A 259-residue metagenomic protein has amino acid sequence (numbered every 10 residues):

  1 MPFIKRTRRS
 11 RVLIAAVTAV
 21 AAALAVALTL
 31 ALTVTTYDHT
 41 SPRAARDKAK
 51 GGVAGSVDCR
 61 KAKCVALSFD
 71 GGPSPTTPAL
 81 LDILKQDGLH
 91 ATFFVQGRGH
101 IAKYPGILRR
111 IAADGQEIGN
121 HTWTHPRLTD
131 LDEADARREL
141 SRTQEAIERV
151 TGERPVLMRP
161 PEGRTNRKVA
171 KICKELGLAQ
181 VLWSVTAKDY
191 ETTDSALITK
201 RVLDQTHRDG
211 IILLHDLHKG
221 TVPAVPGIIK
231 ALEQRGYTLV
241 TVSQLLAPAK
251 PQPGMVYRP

Functional and structural regions predicted by a protein language model:
P2-A21: N-terminal export and membrane-targeting signals
A16-T33, E117, V181-W183, T206 (+1 more regions): Hydrophobic alpha-helical membrane segments, chiefly transmembrane helices and signal peptide h-regions, characterized
V26-K48: C-terminal region of N-terminal signal peptides and the immediate post-cleavage residues of exported proteins
R43-L131, D135, E139, Q144-A146 (+1 more regions): Active-site beta->alpha N-cap acidic-glycine motif
G51-C59, D87, H100, G220-P259: C-terminal domain-boundary segment and adjacent tail
V65-S68, A91-V95, E117-N120, V156-R159 (+3 more regions): Structural recognition of the beta-strand scaffold that forms the well-ordered cores of secreted hydrolase catalytic
G71-P75, G97-I101, I118, T124-R127 (+5 more regions): Solvent-exposed loop/turn segments at secondary-structure junctions within structured extracellular/periplasmic domains
P126-R154, E162-R208, T221-P223: Alpha-helical scaffold elements lining the catalytic groove of polysaccharide deacetylases
